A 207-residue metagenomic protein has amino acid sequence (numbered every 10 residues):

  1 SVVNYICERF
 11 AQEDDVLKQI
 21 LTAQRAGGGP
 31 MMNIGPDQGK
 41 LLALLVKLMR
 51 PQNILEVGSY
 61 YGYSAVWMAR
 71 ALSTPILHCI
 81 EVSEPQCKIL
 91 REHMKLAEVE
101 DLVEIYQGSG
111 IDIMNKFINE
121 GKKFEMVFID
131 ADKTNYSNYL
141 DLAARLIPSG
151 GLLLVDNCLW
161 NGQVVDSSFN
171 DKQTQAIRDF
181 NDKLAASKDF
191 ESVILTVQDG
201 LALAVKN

Functional and structural regions predicted by a protein language model:
S1-F128, K133-L154, C158-N207: A short alpha-helical cap/connector motif
